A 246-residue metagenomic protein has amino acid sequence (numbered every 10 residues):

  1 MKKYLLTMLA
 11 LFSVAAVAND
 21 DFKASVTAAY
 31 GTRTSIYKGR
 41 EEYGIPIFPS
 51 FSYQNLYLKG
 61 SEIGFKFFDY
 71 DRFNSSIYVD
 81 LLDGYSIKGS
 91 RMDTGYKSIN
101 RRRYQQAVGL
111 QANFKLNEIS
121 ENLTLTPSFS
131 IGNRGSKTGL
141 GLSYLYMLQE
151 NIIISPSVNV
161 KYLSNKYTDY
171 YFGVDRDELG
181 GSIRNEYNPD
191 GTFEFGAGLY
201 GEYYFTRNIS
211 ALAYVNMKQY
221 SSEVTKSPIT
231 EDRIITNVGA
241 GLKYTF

Functional and structural regions predicted by a protein language model:
N19-K66, K166: Short glycine/proline- and aromatic-enriched beta-strand/turn motifs that initiate or cap beta-hairpins
A24-T32, F51, E62, I77-D83 (+4 more regions): Transmembrane beta-barrel strands of outer-membrane/channel proteins
S25, P46-F48, N74, A107-G109 (+4 more regions): Membrane-embedded beta-strand positions in outer-membrane beta-barrel channels/transporters
S35-G39, L58-G60, G84-S90, E121 (+3 more regions): Outer-membrane beta-barrel proteins
K38-Y43, F67-D69, S98-Y104, F129-S136 (+2 more regions): Replace "Gram-negative outer membrane beta-barrel proteins" with "bacterial and organellar outer membrane beta-barrel
P46-S50, Y203, R233-F246: Outer-membrane beta-barrel "beta-signal"
N55-L58, F73, E118-L123, N151-I154 (+1 more regions): Repeated loop/turn-to-beta-strand initiation elements of outer-membrane beta-barrel proteins
F129-I131, G135-G139, S143-L212, M217-V224 (+2 more regions): Outer-membrane beta-barrel transmembrane domain signature
